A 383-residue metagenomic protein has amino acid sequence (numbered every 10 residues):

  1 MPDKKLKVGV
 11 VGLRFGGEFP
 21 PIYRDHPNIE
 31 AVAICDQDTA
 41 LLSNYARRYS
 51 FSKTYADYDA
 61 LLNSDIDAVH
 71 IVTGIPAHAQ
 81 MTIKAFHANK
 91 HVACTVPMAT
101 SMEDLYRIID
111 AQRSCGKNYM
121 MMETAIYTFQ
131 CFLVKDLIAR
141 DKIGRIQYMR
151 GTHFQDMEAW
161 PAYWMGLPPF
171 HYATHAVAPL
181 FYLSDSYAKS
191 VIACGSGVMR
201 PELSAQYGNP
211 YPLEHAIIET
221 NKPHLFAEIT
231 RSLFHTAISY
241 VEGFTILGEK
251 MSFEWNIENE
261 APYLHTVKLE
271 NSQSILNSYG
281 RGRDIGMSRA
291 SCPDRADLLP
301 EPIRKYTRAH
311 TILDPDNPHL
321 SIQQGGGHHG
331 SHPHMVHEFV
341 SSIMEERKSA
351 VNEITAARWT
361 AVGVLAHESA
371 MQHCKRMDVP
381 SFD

Functional and structural regions predicted by a protein language model:
M1-Y49: N-terminal Rossmann-like dinucleotide-binding module
A40, Y49-A111: Beta-loop-alpha module in the N-terminal Rossmann-like domain of NAD(P)-dependent dehydrogenases, especially those
V72-T73, R231, G248: Short, well-ordered coil/turn residues at beta-beta hairpins and beta-strand->alpha-helix junctions within
N89, G116, D141, E346 (+1 more regions): Glycine-centered short loops/turns at secondary-structure junctions
A99-A162, G166-P169: A contiguous active-site-proximal alpha/beta segment in oxidoreductase catalytic domains
K117, G144, E368-D383: C-terminal capping/lid region of NAD(P)-dependent oxidoreductase domains
A159-V241, T245, N259, I354: Rossmann-like dinucleotide-binding domain that binds NAD(P)(H)
E219-N221, T245, K250-A350: C-terminal glycine/acidic-rich active-site capping loop/insertion
